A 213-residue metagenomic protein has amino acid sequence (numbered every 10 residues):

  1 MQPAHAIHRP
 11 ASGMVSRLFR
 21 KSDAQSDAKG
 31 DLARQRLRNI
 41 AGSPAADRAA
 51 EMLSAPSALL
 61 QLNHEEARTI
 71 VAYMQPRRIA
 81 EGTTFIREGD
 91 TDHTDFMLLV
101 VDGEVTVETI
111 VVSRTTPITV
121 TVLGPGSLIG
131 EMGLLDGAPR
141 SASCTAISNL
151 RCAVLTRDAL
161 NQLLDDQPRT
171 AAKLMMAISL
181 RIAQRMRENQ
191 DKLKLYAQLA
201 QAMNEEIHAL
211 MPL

Functional and structural regions predicted by a protein language model:
M1-L213: Cytosolic regulatory regions built on CNB/CRP/Popeye-like sensor folds
